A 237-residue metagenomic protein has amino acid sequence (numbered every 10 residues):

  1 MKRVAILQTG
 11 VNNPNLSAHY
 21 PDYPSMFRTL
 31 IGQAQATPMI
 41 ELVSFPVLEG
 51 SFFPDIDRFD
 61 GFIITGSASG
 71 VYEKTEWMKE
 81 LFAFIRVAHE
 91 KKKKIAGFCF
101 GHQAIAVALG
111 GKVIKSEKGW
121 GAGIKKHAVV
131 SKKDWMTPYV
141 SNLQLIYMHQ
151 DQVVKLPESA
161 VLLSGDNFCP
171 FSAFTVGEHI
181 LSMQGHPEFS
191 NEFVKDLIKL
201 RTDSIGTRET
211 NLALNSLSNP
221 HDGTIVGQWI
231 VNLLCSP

Functional and structural regions predicted by a protein language model:
M1-A83, V87-K91, N211-P237: N-terminal beta1-alpha1 cap of cysteine-dependent amidohydrolase-like domains
K2, P38-I40, K93, G111 (+2 more regions): A structural micro-motif
A5-L7, V43-F45, I63, A96 (+3 more regions): Hydrophobic/aromatic beta-strand patches that form the interior of the parallel beta-sheet core in alpha/beta enzyme
H19-D22, D57-F59, E76-K79, G110-V113 (+3 more regions): Short, glycine/charged-enriched secondary-structure capping and boundary segments
T65-K133: Cysteine-nucleophile active-site neighborhood
L109-E192: Pocket-forming structural segment of enzyme catalytic cores
L163, C169-P237: C-terminal and late-domain segments of enzyme folds
